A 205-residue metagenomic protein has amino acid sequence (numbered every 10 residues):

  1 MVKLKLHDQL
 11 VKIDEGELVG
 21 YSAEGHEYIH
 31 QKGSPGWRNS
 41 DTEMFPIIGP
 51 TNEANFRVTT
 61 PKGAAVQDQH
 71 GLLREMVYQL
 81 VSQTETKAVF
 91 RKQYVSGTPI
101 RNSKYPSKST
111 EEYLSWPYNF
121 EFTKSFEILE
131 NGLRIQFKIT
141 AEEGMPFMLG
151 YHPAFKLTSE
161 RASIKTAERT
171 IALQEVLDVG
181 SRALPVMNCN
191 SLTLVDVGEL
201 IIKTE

Functional and structural regions predicted by a protein language model:
M1-G132, M145, K156-E205: Surface-exposed acidic/polar loop and edge beta-strand patches at domain peripheries
E121-F122, I135-Q136, G150: Short, hydrophobic/aromatic alpha-helical segments in well-folded domains
F137-E143: Asparagine-centered strand-capping/turn motif at beta-strand->loop junctions
G144-H152: Short, hydrophobic/aromatic beta-strand segments
